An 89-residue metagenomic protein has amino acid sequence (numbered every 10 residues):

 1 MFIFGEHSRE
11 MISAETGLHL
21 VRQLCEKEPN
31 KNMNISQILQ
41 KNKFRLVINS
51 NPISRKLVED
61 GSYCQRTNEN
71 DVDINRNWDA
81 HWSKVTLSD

Functional and structural regions predicted by a protein language model:
M1-E6, E10-D89: Active-site/substrate-binding loop(s) of hydrolase catalytic cores
